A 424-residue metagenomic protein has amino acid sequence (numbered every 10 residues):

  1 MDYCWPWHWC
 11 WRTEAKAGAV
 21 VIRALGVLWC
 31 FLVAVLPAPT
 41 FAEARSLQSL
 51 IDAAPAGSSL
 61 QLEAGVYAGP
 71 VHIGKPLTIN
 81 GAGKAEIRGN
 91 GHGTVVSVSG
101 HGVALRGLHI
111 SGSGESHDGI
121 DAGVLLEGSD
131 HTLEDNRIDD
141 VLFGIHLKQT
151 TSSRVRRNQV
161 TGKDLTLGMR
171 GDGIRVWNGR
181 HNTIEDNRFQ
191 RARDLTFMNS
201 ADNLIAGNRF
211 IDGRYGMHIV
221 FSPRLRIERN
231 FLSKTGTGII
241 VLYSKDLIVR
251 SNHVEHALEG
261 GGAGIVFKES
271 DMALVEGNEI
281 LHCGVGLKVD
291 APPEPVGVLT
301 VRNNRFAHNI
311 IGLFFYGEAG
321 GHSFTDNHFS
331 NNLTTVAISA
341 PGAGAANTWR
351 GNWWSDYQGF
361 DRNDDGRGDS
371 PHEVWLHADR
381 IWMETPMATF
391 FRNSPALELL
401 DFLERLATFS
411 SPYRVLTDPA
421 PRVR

Functional and structural regions predicted by a protein language model:
G26-P37: Bacterial N-terminal signal peptides
T40-A68: Acidic Gly/Asp/Thr-rich repetitive segments characteristic of extracellular carbohydrate-active and adhesion proteins
D52, Y67-N80, I87-H131, F143-T150 (+1 more regions): Extracellular beta-strand-rich solenoid/capping regions of secreted or surface-exposed proteins that bind or remodel
G57-S59, A64, P70, P76 (+17 more regions): Detector for repetitive beta-architecture
Q61, H72, N80, R88 (+23 more regions): Extracellular beta-strand solenoid repeats
G89-S97, H117-L125, D140-L147, L167-W177 (+7 more regions): Extracellular beta-strand/beta-solenoid scaffold signature
G260, G264, A273, K288-D290 (+2 more regions): Functionally critical loop-and-helix segments that line ligand-binding/catalytic clefts of soluble enzyme domains
